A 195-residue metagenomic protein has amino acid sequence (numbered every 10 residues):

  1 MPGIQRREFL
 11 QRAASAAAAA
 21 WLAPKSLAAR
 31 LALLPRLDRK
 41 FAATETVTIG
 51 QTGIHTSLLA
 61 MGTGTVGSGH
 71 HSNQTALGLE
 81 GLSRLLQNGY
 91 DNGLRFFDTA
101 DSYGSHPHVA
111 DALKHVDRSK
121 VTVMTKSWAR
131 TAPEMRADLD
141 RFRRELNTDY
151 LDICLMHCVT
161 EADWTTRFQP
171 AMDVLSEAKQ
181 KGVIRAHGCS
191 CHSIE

Functional and structural regions predicted by a protein language model:
P2-V121, V174, Q180: N-terminal binding-site loop/beta-alpha segment at the start of enzyme catalytic domains that lines or forms
E8-F9, S72, T125, R141 (+2 more regions): Short, flexible active-site loop motifs that bind/organize anionic cofactors or intermediates
S57-M61, V123-T125, C154-M156, H187-C189: Hydrophobic faces of well-ordered beta-strands that scaffold small-molecule active sites in alpha/beta enzyme cores
G64-V66, S102, K126-R130, M156-V159 (+1 more regions): Active-site beta-loop-alpha junctions enriched in small/polar residues
L77, P133-E195: Glycine/proline-rich, positively charged, aromatic-decorated active-site loop/lid region on the catalytic face
D98, K126, D152: Acidic active-site catalytic centers that drive phospho-/nucleotidyl reactions and related ester hydrolyses
S102-S105, T131-A132, W164: Alpha-helix N-cap/loop-to-helix initiation residues
